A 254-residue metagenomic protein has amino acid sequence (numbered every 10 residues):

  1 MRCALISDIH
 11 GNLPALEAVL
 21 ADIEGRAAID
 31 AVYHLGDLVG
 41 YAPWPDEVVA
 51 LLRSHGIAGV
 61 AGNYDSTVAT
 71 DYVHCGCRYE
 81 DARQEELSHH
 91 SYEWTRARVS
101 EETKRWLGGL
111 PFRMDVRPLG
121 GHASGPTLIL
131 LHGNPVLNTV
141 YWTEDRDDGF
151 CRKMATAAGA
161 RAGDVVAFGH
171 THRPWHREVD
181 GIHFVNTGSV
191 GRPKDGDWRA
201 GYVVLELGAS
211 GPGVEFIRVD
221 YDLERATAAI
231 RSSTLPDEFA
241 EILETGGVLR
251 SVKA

Functional and structural regions predicted by a protein language model:
M1-A4, V116-I129, V179-H183, P212-G213: Beta-strand-turn-beta hairpins that frame and shape the catalytic cleft of phosphate-ester-processing enzymes
M1-I57: N-terminal active-site segment of His-dependent metallophosphoesterases
I6-S7, V32-D37, A58-N63, L131 (+2 more regions): Active-site neighborhood of phospho(di)ester-bond hydrolases with catalytic His/Asp-centered motifs
H10-A15, G40-P43, Y64-T70, N138 (+2 more regions): Active-site environment of divalent metal-dependent phosphoester hydrolases
I23-I29, P118-S124, A158-A162, V204 (+1 more regions): Glycine-rich phosphate-binding loop signature in dinucleotide/nucleotide-binding domains
V48, H55-V116, G125, E144-A162: Active-site neighborhood of divalent metal-dependent phosphoester bond hydrolases
D145-V185: Anionic-ligand binding region
R177-A254: Acidic, His/Gly-rich catalytic cores of divalent-metal-dependent hydrolytic chemistry
